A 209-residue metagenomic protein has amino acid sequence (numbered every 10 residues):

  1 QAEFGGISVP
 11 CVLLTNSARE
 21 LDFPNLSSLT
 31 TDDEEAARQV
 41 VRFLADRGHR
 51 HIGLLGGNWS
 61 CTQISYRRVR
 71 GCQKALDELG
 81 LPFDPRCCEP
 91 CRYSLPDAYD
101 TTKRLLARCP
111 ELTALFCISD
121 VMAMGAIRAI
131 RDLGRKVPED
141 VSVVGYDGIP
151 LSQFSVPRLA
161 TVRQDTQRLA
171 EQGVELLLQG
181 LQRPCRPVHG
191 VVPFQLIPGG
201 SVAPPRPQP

Functional and structural regions predicted by a protein language model:
E3-P209: Bacterial carbohydrate/catabolite-sensing allosteric modules
